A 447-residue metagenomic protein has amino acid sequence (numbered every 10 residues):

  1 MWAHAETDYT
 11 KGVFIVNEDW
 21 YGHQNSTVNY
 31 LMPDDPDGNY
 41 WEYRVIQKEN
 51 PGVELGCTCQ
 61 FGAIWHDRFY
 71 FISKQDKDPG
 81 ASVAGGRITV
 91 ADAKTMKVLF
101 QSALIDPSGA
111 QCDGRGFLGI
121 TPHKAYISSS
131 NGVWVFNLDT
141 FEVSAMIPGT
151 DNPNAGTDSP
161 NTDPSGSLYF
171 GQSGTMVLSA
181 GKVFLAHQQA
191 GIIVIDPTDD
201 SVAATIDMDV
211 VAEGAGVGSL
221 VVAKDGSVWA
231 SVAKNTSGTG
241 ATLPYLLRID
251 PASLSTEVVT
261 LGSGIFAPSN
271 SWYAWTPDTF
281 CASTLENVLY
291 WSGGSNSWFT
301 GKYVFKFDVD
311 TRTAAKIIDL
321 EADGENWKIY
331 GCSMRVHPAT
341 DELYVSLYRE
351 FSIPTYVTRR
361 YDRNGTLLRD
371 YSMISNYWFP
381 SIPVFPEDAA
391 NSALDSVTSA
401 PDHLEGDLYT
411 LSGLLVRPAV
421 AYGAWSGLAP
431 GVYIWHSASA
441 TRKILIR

Functional and structural regions predicted by a protein language model:
G22-Y30, D78-T89, G132-V135, Q189-D196 (+3 more regions): Structural motif
P33-D35, D92-M96, N137-F141, D196-S201 (+3 more regions): Short loop/turn segments that connect beta-strands within beta-propeller blades
D37-G52, V98-I105, V143-N161, A203-V210 (+3 more regions): Beta-propeller fold detector
G52-I64, P107-P122, P153-V177, A212-A223 (+3 more regions): Repeated scaffold domains used in trafficking and secretory/extracellular systems, primarily beta-propellers
F136-N296: Acidic, serine/threonine- and glycine-rich low-complexity intrinsically disordered segments that serve as flexible
S271-F351: Loop/turn-rich, solvent-exposed surfaces of beta-rich toroidal or solenoidal domains
V345-N391: Blade-level signature of beta-propeller repeat domains, shared across WD40, Kelch, NHL, RCC1 and BNR/Asp-box propellers
D395-R447: C-terminal outer-membrane/trafficking sorting elements
